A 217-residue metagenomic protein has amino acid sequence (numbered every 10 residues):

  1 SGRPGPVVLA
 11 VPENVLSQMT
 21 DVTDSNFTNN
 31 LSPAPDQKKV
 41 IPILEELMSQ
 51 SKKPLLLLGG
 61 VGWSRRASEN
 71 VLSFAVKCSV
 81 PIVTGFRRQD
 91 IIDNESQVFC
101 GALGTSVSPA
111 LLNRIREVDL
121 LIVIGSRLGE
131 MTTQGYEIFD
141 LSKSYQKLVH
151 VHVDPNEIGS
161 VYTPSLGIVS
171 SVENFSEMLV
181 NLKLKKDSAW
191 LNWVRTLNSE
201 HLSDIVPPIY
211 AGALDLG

Functional and structural regions predicted by a protein language model:
S1-D24, E46-L47, L111-V149, L182 (+1 more regions): Structural signature of the thiamine diphosphate
A10, V22, Y145-G217: Phosphate/pyrophosphate-binding active-site segments
V11-L16, G60-G62, P155: Glycine-rich beta-alpha junction loops
L16, R88-D93, G129-E130, P155-G159 (+1 more regions): Short gly/pro/ser/thr-enriched loop/turn and capping motifs at secondary-structure boundaries
Q18-D24, R66-N70, D93-V98, T132-Y136 (+2 more regions): Short acidic, glycine/serine/threonine-rich loops at helix termini
D36-L47, P207-G217: A short, well-structured juxtamembrane/interface segment
D36-Q37, I43-L121: Anionic-ligand anchoring segments at beta-strand to alpha-helix junctions in alpha/beta enzyme folds, i.e., glycine
G60-S68, L128-E130, Y210-D215: Active-site glycine- and acidic-residue-rich loops that bind and position anionic ligands or nucleotide-like cofactors
